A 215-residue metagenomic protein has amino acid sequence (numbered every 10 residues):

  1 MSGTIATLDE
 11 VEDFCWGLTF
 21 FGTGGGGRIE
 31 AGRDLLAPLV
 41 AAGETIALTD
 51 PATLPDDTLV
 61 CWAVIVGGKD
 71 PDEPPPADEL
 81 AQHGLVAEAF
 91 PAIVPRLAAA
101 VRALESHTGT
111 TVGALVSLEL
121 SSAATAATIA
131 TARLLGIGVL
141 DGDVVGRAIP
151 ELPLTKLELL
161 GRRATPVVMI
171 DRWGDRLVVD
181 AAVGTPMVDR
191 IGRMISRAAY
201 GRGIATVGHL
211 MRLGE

Functional and structural regions predicted by a protein language model:
S2-L18, G22, E30-E215: Non-transmembrane, aqueous-exposed alpha-helical and coiled segments at domain scale
